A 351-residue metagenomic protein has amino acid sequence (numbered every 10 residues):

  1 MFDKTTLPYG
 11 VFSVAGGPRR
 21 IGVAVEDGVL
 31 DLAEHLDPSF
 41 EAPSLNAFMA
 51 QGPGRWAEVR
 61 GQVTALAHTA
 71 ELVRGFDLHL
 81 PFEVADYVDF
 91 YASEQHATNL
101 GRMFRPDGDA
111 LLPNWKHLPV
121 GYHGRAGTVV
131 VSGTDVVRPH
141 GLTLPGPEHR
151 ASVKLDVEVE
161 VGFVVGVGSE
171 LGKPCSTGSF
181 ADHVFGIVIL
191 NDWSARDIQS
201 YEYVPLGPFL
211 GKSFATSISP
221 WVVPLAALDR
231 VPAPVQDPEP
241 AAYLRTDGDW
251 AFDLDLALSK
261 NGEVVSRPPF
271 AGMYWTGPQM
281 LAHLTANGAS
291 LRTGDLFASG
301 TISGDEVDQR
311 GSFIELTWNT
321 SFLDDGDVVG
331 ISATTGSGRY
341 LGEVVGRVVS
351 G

Functional and structural regions predicted by a protein language model:
M1-S13, A24, F40-R267, W275-P278: Active-site microenvironments in enzyme catalytic cores
R20-A24, V344-V345: Short beta-strand-centered aromatic/proline hotspots
V167, R347-G351: Short beta-strand-to-coil "C-cap" segments at the C-terminal boundary of structured domains/repeats, marking
W221-P224, A257-S259, H283-N287, G300 (+1 more regions): Generic, well-ordered alpha-helical scaffold segments in large soluble proteins
W275-A282, S290-V328, S332-R347: Active-site pocket scaffolds in enzymes
